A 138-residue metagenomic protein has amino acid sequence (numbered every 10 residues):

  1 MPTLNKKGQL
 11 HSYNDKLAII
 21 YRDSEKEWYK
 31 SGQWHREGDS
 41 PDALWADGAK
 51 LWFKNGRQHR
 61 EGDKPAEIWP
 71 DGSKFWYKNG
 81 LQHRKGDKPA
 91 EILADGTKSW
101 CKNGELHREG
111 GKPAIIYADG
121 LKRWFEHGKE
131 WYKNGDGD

Functional and structural regions predicted by a protein language model:
M1-D138: Glycine/tyrosine- and acidic-biased, solvent-exposed loop/turn segments at the edges of beta-strands
